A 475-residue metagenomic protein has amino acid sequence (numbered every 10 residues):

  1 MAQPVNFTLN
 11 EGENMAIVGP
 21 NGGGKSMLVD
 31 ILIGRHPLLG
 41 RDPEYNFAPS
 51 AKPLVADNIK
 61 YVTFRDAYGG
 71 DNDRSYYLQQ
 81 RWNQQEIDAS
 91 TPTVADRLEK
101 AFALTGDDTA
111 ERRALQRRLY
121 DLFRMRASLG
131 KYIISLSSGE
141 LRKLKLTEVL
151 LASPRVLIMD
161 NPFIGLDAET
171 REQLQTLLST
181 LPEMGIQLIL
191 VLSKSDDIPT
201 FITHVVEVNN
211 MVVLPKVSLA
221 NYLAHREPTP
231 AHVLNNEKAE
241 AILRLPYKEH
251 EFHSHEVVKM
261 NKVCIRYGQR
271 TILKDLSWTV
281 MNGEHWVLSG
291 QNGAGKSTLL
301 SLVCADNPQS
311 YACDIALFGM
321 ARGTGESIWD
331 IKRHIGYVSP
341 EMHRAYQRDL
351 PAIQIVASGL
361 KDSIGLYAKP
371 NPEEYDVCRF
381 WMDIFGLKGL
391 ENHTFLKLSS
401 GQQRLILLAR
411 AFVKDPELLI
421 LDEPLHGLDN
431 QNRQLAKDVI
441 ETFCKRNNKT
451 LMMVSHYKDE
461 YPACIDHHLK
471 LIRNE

Functional and structural regions predicted by a protein language model:
S26-L104, L300-I364: ABC ATPase nucleotide-binding domain signature region
D73-A110, A114-Q116, L214-K259, N371: Pre-NBD coupling/linker segments of ABC/ABC-like ATPases
E111-S128, P372-L390: Conserved ABC ATPase "signature" region
Y132-L136, Y367-P370, T394-L398, Q402: Conserved ABC ATPase signature
K145-L146, L408: Hydrophobic anchor residue at the start of the ABC signature
L157-N161, L419-E423: Catalytic Walker B motif of ABC-type/P-loop ATPase nucleotide-binding domains
F201, N210-E237, D438, P462-A463 (+1 more regions): Conserved beta-strand-loop-alpha-helix hinge in the C-terminal portion of ABC ATPase nucleotide-binding domains
